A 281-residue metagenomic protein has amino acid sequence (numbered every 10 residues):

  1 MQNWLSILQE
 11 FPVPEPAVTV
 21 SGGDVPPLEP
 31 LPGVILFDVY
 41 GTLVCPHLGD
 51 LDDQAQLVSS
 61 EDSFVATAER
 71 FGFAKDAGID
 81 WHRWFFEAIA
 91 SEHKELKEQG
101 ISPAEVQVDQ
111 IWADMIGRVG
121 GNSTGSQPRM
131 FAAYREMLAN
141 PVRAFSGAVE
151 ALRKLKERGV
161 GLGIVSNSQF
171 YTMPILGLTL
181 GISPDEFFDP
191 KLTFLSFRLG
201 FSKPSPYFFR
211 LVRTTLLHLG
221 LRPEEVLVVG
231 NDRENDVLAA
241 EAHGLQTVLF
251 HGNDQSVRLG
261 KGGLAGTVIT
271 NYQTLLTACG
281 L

Functional and structural regions predicted by a protein language model:
M1-I35, A74-I79, V149-K156, V160-L281: Asp-based, Mg2+/Mn2+-dependent phosphohydrolase catalytic module
L28-L51: Asp-based phosphoryl-transfer active-site loop
L31, I101-Q110, T124, E136-I164: Short, acidic loop-to-helix structural element flanking the phosphoryl-transfer center in phosphate-processing enzymes
P32-L36, I111-E136, V212-V228: Long, low-complexity, intrinsically disordered polar/charged segments
H47-S59, G100-S102, M173-L178: Short, flexible/disordered intra-domain loops and linkers
A55, V142, L227-V228: Residue-level marker of alpha-helix boundaries and capping positions
L57-F64, F209: Amphipathic alpha-helical segments in well-structured domains
S63-A133: A metal-dependent, Asp-based hydrolase signature
